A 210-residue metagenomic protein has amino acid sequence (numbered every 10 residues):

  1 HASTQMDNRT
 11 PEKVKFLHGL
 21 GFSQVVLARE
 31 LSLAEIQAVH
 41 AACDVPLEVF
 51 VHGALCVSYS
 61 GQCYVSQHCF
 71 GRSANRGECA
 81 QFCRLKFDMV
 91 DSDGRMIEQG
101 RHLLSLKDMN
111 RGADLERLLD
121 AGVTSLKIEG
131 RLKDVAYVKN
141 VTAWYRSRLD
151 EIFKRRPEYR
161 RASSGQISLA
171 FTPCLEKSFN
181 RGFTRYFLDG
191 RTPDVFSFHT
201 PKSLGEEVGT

Functional and structural regions predicted by a protein language model:
H1-F16: N-terminal active-site wall of soluble small-molecule enzyme domains
K15-T210: Surface-exposed amphipathic alpha-helical tracts and adjacent flexible/coil segments at the periphery of soluble enzymes
